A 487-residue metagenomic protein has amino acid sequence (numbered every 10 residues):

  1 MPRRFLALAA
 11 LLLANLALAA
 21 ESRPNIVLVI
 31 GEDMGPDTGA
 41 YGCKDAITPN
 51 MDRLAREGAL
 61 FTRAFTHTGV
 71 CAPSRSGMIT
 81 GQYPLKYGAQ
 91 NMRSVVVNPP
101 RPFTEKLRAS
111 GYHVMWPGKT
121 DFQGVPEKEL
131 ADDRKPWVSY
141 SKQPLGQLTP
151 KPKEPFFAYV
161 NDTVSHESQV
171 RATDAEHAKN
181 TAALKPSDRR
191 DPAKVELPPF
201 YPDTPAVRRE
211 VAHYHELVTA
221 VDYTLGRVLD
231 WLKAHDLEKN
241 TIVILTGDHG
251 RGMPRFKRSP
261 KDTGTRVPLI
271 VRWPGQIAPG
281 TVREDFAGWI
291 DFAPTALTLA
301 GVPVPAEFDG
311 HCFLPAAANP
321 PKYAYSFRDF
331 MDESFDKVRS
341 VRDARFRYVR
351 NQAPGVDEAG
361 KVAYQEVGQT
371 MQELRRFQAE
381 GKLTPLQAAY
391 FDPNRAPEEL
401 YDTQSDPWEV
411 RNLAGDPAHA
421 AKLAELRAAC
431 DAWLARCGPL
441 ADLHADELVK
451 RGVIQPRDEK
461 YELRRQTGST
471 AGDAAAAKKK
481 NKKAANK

Functional and structural regions predicted by a protein language model:
M1-A7: Bacterial N-terminal signal peptides that target proteins for export
L8, D309-G310, P439-V449: Short, flexible loop/turn segments with low-complexity composition
A10-A19: Hydrophobic h-region of N-terminal signal peptides that target proteins for export in Gram-negative bacteria
L18-E398, P407-A428, D442, R457-K487: Formylglycine-dependent sulfatase
L426, W433-L440: Catalytic domains of carbohydrate-active enzymes that cleave complex glycans
E447-D458: Carbohydrate-binding/catalytic loop surfaces
